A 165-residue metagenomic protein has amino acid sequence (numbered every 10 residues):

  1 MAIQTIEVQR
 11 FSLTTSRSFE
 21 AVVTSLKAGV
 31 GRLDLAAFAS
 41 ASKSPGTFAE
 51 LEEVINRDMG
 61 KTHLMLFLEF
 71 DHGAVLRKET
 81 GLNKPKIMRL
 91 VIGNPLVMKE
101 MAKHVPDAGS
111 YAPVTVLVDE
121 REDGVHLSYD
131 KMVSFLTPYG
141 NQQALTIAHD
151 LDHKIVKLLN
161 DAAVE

Functional and structural regions predicted by a protein language model:
M1-G60: Charge-rich, low-complexity N-terminal segments
M59-V91: Helix-adjacent hinge/juxtasegments
P85-R121: Short, internal acidic amphipathic alpha-helical interface segments that mediate docking to partner proteins
V116, K131-F135: Long, amphipathic alpha-helical coupling/dimerization segments that relay conformational signals between
D123, S128-M132: Residues forming anionic-ligand binding surfaces in small-molecule and nucleic-acid pockets of primarily soluble enzymes
S134-A148: A short acidic/glycine-rich loop-to-helix N-cap element
L151-V164: Glycine- and Gly-Pro-enriched alpha-helical subdomains that act as flexible, kink-prone "lid/hinge" or packing modules
